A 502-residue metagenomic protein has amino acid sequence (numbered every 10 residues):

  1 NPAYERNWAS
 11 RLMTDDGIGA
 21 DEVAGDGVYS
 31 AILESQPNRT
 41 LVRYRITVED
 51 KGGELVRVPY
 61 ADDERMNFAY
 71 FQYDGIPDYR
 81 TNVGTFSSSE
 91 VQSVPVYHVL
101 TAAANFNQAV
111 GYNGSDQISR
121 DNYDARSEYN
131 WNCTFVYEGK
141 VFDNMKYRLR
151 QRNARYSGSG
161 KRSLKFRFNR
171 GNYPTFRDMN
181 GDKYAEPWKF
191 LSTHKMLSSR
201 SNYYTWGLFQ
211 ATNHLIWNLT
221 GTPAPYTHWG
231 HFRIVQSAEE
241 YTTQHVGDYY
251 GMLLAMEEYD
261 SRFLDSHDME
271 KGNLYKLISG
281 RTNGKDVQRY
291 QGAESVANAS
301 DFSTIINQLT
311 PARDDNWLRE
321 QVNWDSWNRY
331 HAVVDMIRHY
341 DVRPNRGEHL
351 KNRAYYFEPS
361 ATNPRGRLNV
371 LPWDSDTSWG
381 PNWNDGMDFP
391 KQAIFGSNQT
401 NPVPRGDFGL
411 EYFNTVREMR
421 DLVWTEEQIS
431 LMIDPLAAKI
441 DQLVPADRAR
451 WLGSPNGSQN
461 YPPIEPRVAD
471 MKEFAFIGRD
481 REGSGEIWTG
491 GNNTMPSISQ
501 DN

Functional and structural regions predicted by a protein language model:
N1-A125, N132-V136: Glycan-association/targeting regions that enable binding to alpha-glucans and other polysaccharides
A3-E5, E22-A24, S237-D248, S360-G366: Short, solvent-exposed loop/turn segments that connect beta-strands within catalytic domains and beta-strand-rich
G17, L33-P37, D50, T101-A103 (+10 more regions): Short, flexible loop/turn elements at secondary-structure junctions
R43-R45, R57-Y60, A109-Y112, M145-K146 (+8 more regions): Short, solvent-exposed loop/turn and secondary-structure capping segments
V96, N105-N107, R155, S159 (+2 more regions): Middle-to-C-terminal accessory/interaction subdomains
A125-R170: N-terminal carbohydrate-binding/catalytic regions of secreted carbohydrate-active enzymes
K161-R200, G207-L208, H214, L219-P225 (+2 more regions): Internal "kinase-insert"/substrate-recognition segments embedded within catalytic cores of ATP-dependent enzymes
